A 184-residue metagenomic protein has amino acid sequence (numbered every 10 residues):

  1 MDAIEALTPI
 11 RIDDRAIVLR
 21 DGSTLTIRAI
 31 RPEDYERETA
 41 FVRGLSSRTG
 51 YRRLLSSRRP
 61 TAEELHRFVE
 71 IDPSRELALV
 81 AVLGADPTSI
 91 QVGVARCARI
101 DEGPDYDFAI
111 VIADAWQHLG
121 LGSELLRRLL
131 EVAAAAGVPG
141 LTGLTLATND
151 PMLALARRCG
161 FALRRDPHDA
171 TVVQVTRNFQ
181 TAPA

Functional and structural regions predicted by a protein language model:
M1-A184: Long, contiguous binding/interaction regions
